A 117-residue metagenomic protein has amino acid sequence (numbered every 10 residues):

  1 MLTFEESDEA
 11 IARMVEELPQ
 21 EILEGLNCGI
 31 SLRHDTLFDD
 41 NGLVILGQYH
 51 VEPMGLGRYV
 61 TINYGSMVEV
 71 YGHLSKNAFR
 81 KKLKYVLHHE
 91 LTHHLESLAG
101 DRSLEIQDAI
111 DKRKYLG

Functional and structural regions predicted by a protein language model:
M1-L2, E52: Feature detects long, helix-prone N-terminal segments enriched in hydrophobes
E9-S66: Auxiliary, metal-adjacent structural segments of Zn-dependent hydrolase domains
E21, E90-H94: Short alpha-helical functional segments enriched in proximate histidine and acidic residues
I45-K84, H94-L116: Active-site scaffold of zinc-dependent metalloenzymes
L87: A conserved beta-strand element that flanks and buttresses the S-adenosyl-L-methionine
